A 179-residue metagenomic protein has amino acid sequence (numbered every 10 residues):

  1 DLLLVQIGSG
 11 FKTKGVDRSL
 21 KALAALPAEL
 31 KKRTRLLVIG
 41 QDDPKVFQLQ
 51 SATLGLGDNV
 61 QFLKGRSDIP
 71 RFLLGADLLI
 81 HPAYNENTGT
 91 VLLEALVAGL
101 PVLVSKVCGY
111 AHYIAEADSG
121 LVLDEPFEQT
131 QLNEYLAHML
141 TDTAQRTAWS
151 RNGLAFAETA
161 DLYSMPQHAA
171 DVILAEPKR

Functional and structural regions predicted by a protein language model:
D1-K14, L20-L23: Conserved donor-binding/catalytic core segment of Leloir-type glycosyltransferases
I7-K12, T34-Q48: Glycosyltransferase donor-sugar binding loop
Q48-G65: Nucleotide-activated donor-binding/catalytic signature segment of Leloir-type glycosyltransferases, i.e., the conserved
Y84: Aromatic "clamp/platform" in nucleotide-sugar-dependent glycosyltransferases that forms part of the donor/acceptor
P101-S105: Short hydrophobic beta-strand element within catalytic cores of glycosyltransferases and related nucleotide-activated
A111-A137: Change "using UDP/GDP/dTDP sugars" to "using nucleotide sugars
Q145-T159: A short, well-ordered alpha-helix in the C-terminal region of glycosyltransferases
T159-R179: C-terminal alpha-helical cap of glycosyltransferases
